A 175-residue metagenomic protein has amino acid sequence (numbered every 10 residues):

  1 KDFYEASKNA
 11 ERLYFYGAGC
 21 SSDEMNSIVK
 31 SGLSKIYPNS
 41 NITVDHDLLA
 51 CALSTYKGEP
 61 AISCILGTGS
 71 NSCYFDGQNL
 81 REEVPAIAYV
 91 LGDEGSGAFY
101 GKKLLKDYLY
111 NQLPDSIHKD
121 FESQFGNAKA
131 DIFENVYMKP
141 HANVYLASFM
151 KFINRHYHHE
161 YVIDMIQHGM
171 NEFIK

Functional and structural regions predicted by a protein language model:
K1, E122-K175: Adenine-nucleotide phosphate-binding core of ATP-dependent small-molecule kinases
K1, N9, L80-E82, A86-I87 (+1 more regions): Short glycine-rich, Thr/Ser-proximal phosphate-binding strand/loop in the N-terminal lobe of ATP-dependent enzymes
F3-P38, T55-Y56, K139: Short beta-strand-loop/turn "lid" adjacent to the catalytic site in phosphate-handling enzymes
Y14-C20, L66-G69, K175: Glycine-rich beta-strand-to-loop/alpha-helix junction loops that act as flexible
S31-I36, G58-A61, G77-E82: A glycine- and small-aliphatic-rich helix-loop capping segment at beta-alpha/alpha-beta transitions that lines
S40-C64: Conserved phosphate-binding catalytic cores of ATP/NTP-utilizing and phosphoryl-transfer enzymes
A61-G77: Gly/Thr-rich phosphate-binding beta-strand-loop-beta motif of the actin/hexokinase/Hsp70
L80-N127: Glycine-rich phosphate-binding loop plus the immediately following alpha-helix
